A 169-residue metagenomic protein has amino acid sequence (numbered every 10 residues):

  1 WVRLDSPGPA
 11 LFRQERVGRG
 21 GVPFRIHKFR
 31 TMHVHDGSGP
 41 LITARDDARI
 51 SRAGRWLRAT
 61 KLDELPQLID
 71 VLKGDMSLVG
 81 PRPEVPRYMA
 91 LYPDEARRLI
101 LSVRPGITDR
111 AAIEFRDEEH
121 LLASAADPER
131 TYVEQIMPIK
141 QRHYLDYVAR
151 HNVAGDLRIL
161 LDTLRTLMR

Functional and structural regions predicted by a protein language model:
W1-D36, D70, Y147-R169: A hydrophobic, helix-centered structural microdomain
W1-L4, R19, L78, R87-M89 (+3 more regions): Intrinsically disordered, low-complexity segments enriched in polar/charged residues with Gly/Pro, especially when
V2-R3, F29, R82-R87, R116-E119: N-terminal start-of-chain detector that recognizes signal peptides and the immediate post-cleavage beginning
P9-R49, A111-R142: Short, glycine-rich, amphipathic interfacial segments at transmembrane boundaries or analogous
F12-R13, L41, V79-P81, P86-R87 (+2 more regions): Short, hydrophobic secondary-structure boundary micro-motifs
G20, M32-H33, P86-R87, Y92-P93 (+2 more regions): Generic secondary-structure boundary signal with a strong preference for alpha-helix termini
R45-D109, R158-T163: A short, structured surface patch at a secondary-structure boundary
L101-R169: C-terminal terminal-structure detector
